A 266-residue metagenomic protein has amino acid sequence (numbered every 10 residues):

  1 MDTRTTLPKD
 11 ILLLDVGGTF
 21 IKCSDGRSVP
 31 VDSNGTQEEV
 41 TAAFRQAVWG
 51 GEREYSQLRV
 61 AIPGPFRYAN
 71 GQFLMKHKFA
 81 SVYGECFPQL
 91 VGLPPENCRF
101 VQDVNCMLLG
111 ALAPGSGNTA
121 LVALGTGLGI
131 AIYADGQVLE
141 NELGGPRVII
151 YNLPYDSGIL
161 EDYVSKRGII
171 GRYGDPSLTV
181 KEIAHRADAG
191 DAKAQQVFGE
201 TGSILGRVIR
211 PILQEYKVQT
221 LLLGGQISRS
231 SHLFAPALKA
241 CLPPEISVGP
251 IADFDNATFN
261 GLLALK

Functional and structural regions predicted by a protein language model:
D2-R4, S24-D25, Q37-E39, R99 (+3 more regions): Glycine/GP-enriched mid-protein hinge/lid loop-to-helix segment characteristic of carbohydrate kinases
D2-T3, P244-K266: Conserved glycine-rich phosphate/nucleotide-binding loop and adjacent Mg2+-coordinating catalytic segment
I11-D15, Q57-R59, R99, T119-A123 (+2 more regions): Short glycine-aspartate micro-motif
T19: Conserved Rossmann-like nucleotide-cofactor binding loop
G26-V31, F79, G144: Residue-level structural signal for beta-strand termini and adjacent loop
V29-S56, S157, I170-H232, S247-T258: Adenine-nucleotide phosphate-binding core of ATP-dependent small-molecule kinases
S33, Q37-R45, R53-R59, G64-N118 (+1 more regions): Glycine-rich phosphate-binding loop and adjoining helix at the ATP-binding site of ATP-dependent phosphoryl-transfer
K78-S81, R99-N105, A123-L124, G249-T258: Active-site nucleophile and cofactor-binding loops and adjacent substrate-binding regions of central metabolic enzymes
